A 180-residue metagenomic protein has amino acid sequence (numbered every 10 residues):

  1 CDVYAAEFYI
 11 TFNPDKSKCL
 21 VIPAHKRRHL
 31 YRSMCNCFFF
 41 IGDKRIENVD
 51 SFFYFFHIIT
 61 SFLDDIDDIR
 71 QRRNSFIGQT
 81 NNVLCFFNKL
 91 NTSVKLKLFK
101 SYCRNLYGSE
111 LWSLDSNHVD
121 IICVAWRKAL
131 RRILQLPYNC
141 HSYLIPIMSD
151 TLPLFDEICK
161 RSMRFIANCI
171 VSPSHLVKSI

Functional and structural regions predicted by a protein language model:
C1-D2, L130: Short, well-ordered alpha-helical packing segments
V3, E7-N48: Short, conserved micro-motifs composed of acidic
E7-H25, F52-I180: Non-catalytic, peripheral interaction segments enriched in hydrophobic/basic residues
